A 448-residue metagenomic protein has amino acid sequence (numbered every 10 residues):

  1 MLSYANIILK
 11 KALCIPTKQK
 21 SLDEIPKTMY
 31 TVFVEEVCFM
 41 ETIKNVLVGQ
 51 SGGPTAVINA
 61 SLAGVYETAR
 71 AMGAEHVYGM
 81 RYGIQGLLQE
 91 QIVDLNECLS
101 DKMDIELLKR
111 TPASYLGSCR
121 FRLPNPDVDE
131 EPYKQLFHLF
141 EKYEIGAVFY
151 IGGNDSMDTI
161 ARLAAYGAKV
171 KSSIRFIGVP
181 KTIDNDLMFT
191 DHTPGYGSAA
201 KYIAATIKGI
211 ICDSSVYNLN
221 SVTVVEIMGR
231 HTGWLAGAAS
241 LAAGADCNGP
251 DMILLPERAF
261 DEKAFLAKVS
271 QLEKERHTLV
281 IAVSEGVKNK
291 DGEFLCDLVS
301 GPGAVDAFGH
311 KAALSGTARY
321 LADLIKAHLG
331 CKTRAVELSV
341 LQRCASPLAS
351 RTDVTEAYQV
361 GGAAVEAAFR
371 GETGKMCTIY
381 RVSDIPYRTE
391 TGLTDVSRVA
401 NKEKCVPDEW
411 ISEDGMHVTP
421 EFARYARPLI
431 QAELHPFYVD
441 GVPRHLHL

Functional and structural regions predicted by a protein language model:
L2-K10, I15-T17, S21-V32, E36: Short, positively charged and aromatic/hydrophobic N-terminal segments
E41-I92: N-terminal phosphate-binding or glycine-rich loops at protein starts, especially the Walker A/P-loop of NTPases
N45-T55, S114-R120, G146-G152, G178 (+2 more regions): Short glycine-rich or small-residue beta-strand-to-loop segments that form or flank ligand, phosphate, metal/Fe-S
S51-G53, M80-G86, R120-F121, G153-N154 (+5 more regions): Short, ordered loop/turn segments at secondary-structure junctions
P54-V65, L87-L88, P132-K134, N154-R162 (+5 more regions): Short glycine/serine/threonine-rich phosphate/pyrophosphate-binding segments that cradle anionic phosphate groups
V77, L139, A147-G152, D158-S173 (+1 more regions): Accessory alpha-helical/coil subdomains and C-terminal extensions that flank or cap enzyme catalytic cores
E90-G146, D155, P194, K208: Glycine-rich oxoanion-binding loops at beta->alpha junctions
D297-L448: C-terminal non-catalytic interaction/assembly regions of soluble proteins
